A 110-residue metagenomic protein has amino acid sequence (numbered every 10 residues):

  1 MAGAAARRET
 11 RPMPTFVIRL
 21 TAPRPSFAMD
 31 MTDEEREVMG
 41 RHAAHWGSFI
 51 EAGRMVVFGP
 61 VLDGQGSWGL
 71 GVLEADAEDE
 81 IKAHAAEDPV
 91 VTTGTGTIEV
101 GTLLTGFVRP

Functional and structural regions predicted by a protein language model:
A2-P110: Conserved, structured core segments of small domains
